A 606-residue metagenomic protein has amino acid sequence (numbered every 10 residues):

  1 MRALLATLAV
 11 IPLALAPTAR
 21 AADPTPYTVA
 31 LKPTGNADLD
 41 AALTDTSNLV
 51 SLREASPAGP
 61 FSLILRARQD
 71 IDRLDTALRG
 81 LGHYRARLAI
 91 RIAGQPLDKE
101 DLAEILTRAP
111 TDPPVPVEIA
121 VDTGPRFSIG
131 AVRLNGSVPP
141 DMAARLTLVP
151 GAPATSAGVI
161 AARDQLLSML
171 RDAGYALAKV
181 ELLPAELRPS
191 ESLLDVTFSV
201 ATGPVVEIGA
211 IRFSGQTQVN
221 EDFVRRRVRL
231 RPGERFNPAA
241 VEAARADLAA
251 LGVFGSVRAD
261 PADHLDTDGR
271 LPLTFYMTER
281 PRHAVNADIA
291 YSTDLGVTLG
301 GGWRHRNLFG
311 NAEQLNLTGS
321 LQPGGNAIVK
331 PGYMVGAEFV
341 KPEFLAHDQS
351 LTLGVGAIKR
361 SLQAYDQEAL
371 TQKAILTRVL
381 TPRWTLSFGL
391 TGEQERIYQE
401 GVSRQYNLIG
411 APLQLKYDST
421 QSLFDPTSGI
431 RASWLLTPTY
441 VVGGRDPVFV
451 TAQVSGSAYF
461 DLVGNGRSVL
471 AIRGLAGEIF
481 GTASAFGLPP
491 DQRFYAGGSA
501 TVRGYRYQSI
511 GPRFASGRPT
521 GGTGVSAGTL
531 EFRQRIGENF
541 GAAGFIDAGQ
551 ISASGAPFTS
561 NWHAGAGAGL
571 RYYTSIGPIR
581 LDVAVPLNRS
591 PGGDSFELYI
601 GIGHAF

Functional and structural regions predicted by a protein language model:
M1-A3: Positively charged n-region of N-terminal signal peptides that target proteins for export
A6-A14: Bacterial N-terminal signal peptides
P17-A21: Sec/Tat signal peptide C-region and signal peptidase I cleavage site
A22-D38, S51-T293, V297, G302 (+6 more regions): Periplasmic polypeptide-binding modules associated with outer-membrane biogenesis and secretion
P139-D141, N237-S433, V502-G504, Q508-G521 (+2 more regions): Gram-negative/organellar outer-membrane beta-barrel architecture
F198, Q550-S554, L587-R589: Short, solvent-exposed loop/turn segments at secondary-structure junctions
E207-A210, E221-F223, P238, V257 (+11 more regions): Extended hydrophobic-aromatic, low-complexity segments
L273-R280, A287-R304, V379-L380, S387-G389 (+3 more regions): Extended beta-strand-rich architecture
